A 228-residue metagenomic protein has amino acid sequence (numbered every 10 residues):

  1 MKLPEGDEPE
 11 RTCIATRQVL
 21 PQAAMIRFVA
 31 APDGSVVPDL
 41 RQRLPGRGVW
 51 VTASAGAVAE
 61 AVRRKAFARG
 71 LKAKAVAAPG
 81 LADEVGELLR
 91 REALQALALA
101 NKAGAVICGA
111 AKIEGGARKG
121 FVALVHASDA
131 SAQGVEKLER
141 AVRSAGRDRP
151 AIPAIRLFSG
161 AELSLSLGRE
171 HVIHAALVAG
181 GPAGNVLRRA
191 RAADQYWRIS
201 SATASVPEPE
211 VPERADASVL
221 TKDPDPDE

Functional and structural regions predicted by a protein language model:
M1-A73: N-terminal cysteine/histidine-rich coordination modules
M1-P4, R214-E228: Mixed-charge, low-complexity intrinsically disordered regions
D7-C13, G46, P79, I107-A110 (+2 more regions): Amphipathic alpha-helical transducer elements in NTP-driven molecular machines
T12-A15, G120, E136-P153: Short helix-coil boundary/hinge micro-motifs
L20, G56-V58, D129-A132, A161-E162 (+1 more regions): Conserved nucleotide-binding/hydrolysis micro-motifs of P-loop NTPases
R47-G48, A103-G104, F121-A123, R149-P153 (+1 more regions): Short active-site oxyanion
G56-G134: Extended interfacial segments that mediate partner engagement and assembly in macromolecular machines
A154-E208, R214: Helix-rich interaction surfaces within compact, conserved domain-sized segments that mediate assembly or partner
